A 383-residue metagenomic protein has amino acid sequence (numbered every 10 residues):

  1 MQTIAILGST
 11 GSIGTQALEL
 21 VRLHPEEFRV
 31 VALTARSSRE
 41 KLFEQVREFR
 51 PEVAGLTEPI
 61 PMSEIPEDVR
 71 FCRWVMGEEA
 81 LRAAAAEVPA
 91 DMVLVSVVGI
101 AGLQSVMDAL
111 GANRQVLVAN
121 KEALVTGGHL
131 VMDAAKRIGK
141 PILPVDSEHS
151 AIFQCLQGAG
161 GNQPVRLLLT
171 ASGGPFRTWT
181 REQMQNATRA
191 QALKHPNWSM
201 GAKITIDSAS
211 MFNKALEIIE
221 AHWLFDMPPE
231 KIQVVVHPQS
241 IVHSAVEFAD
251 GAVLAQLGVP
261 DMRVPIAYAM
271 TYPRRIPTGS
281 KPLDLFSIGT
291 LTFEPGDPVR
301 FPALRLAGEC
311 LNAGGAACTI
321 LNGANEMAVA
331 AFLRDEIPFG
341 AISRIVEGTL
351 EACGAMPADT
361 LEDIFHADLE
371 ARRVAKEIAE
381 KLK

Functional and structural regions predicted by a protein language model:
M1-K383: Catalytic, metal-anchored helix/loop core of enzyme active sites in primary metabolism
